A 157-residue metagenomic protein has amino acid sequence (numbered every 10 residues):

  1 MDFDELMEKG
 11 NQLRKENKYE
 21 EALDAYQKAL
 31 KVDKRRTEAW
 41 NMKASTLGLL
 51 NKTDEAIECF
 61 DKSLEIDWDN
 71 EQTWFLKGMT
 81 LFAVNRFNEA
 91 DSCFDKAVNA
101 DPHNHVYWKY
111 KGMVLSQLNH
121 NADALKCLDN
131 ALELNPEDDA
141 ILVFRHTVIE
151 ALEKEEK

Functional and structural regions predicted by a protein language model:
D2-D4, T37-E38, E71-Q72, H105-V106 (+1 more regions): Helix-start (N-cap) detector for alpha-helical repeat units in TPR-like alpha-solenoids, especially tetratricopeptide
D2-E38, S45-L49: Alpha-helical segment of the N-proximal tetratricopeptide repeat
K28-A29, K62-S63, K96-A97, N130-A131: Canonical positions in the second alpha-helix
